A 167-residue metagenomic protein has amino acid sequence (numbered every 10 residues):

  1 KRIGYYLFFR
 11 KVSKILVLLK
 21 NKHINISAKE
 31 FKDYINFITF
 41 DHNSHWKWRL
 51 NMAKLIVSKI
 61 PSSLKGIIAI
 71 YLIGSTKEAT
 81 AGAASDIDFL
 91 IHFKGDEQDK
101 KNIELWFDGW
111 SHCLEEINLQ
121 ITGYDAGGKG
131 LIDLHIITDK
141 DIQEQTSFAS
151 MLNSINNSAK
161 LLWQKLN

Functional and structural regions predicted by a protein language model:
R2-Y71, K77-A84, F93-N167: Catalytic core of pol beta-like nucleotidyltransferases
